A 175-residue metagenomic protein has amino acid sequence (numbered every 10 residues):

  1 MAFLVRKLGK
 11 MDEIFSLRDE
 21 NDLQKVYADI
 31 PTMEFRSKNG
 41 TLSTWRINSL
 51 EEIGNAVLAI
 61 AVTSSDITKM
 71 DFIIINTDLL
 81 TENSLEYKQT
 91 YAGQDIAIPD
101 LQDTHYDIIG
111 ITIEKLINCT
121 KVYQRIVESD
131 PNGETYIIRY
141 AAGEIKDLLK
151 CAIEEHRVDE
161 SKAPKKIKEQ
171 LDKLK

Functional and structural regions predicted by a protein language model:
M1-L42, A56-L58, L171-L174: ADP-ribose/NAD+-binding catalytic cleft of ART/PARP-like enzymes
E34-G40, N48-K175: Conserved NAD+-utilizing ADP-ribose enzyme module
